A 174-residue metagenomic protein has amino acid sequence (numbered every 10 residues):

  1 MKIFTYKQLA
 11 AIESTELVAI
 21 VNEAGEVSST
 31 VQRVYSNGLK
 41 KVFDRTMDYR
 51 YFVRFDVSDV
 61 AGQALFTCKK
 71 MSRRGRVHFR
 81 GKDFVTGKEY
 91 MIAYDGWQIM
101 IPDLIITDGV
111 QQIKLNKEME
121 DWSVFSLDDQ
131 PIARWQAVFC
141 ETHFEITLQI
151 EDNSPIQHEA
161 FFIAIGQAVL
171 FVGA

Functional and structural regions predicted by a protein language model:
M1-A174: Intrinsically disordered, low-complexity proline/glycine-rich segments
